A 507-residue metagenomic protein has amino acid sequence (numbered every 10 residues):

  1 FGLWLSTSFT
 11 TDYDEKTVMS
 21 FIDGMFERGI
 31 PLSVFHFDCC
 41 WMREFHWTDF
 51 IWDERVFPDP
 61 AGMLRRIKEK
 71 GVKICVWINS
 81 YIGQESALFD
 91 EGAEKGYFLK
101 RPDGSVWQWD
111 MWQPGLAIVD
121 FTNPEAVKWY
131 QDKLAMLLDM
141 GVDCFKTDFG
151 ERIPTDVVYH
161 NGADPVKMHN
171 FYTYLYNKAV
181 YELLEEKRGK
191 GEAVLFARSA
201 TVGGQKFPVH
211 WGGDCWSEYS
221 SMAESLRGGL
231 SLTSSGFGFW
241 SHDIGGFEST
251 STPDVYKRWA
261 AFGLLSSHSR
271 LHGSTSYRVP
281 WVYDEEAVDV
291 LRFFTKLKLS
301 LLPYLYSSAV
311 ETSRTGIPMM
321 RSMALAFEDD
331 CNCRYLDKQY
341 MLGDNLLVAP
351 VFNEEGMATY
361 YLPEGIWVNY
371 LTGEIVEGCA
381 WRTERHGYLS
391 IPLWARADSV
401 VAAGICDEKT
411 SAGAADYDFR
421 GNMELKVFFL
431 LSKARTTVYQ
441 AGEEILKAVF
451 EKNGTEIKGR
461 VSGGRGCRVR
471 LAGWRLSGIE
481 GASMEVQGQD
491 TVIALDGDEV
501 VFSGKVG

Functional and structural regions predicted by a protein language model:
F1-L389: Catalytic-domain carbohydrate-binding cleft regions of carbohydrate-active enzymes
R101-D103, F352, G442, V449-E456 (+1 more regions): Short, ordered beta-strand-loop transition motifs
V106, L346-L347, A358, T455-I457 (+2 more regions): Hydrophobic residues embedded in beta-strands of well-ordered beta-sheets
N332-R334, E354, G387, G442-E444 (+2 more regions): Residues that act as N-cap/strand-start positions at coil-to-secondary-structure junctions
Y361-T372, R470-V486: Solvent-exposed beta-hairpin/edge-strand motifs
N369-Y370, G459, I493: Short hydrophobic/aromatic-rich beta-strand segments that constitute the beta-sheet cores of beta-sandwich/beta-barrel
C379-N422, V427, Q487-G507: C-terminal beta-strand-rich structural cap/linker in extracellular carbohydrate-active enzymes
A395-A482: Accessory, solvent-exposed terminal regions and/or long lumenal/extracellular loops of proteins
